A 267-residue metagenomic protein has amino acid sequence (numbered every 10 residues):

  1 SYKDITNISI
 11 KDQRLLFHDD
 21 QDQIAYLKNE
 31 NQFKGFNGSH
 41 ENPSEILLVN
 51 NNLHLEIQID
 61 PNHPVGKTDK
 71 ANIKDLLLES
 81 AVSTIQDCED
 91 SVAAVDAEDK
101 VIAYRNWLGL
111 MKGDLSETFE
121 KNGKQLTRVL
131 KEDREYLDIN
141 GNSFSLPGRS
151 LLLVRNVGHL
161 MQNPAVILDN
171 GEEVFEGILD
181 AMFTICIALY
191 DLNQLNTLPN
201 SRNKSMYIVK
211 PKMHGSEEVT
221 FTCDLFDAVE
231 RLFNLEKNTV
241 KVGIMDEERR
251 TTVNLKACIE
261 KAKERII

Functional and structural regions predicted by a protein language model:
S1-F221, D227-L235, K241: Catalytic alpha/beta active-site cores
P211-G215, D246-T251: Short, internal active-site loops enriched in acidic
F226-K237, R249-I267: Active-site capping/gating regions of soluble enzymes
V240-D246: Aromatic-lined carbohydrate-recognition surfaces of secreted/lumenal glycan-active proteins
